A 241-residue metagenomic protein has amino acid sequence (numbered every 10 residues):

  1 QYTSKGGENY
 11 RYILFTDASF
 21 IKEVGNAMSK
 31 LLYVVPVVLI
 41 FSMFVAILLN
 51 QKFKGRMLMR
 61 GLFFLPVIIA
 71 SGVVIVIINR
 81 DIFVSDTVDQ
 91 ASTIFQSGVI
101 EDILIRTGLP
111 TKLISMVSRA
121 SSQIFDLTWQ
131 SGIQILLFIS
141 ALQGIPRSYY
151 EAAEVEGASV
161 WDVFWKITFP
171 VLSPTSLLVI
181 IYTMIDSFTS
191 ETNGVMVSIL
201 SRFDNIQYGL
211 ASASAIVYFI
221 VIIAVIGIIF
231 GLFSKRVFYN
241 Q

Functional and structural regions predicted by a protein language model:
Q1-Q241: A structural signal for multi-pass alpha-helical bundles of membrane permease subunits that mediate small-molecule
